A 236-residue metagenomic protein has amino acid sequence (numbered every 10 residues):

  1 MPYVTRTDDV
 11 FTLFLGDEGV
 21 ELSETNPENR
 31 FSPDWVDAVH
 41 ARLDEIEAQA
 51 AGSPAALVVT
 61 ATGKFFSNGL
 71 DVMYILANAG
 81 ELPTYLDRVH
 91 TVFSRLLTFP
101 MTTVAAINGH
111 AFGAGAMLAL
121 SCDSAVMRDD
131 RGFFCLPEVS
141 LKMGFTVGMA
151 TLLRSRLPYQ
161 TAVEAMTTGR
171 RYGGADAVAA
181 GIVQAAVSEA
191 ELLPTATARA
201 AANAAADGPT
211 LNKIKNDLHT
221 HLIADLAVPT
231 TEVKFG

Functional and structural regions predicted by a protein language model:
M1-D17, A165-A205, T210-G236: Amphipathic alpha-helical segments at domain termini/boundaries
M1-V58: Conserved CoA-thioester-binding segment of acyl-CoA-metabolizing enzymes
D34-A38, R88, R95, T195: Charged catalytic carboxylate motif
V39, V59, D71, T102 (+3 more regions): Terminal peptide-recognition signature
R42-E45, R88-P100: Catalytic-core regions built around general acid/base machinery
T60-T91: Glycine- (often His-adjacent) and acidic-residue-rich active-site loop that binds/positions the CoA thioester
K64-S67, F112-G113, H221: Short, active-site-adjacent cap segments at secondary-structure transitions
T98-A206: Crotonase-fold acyl-CoA enzyme core
